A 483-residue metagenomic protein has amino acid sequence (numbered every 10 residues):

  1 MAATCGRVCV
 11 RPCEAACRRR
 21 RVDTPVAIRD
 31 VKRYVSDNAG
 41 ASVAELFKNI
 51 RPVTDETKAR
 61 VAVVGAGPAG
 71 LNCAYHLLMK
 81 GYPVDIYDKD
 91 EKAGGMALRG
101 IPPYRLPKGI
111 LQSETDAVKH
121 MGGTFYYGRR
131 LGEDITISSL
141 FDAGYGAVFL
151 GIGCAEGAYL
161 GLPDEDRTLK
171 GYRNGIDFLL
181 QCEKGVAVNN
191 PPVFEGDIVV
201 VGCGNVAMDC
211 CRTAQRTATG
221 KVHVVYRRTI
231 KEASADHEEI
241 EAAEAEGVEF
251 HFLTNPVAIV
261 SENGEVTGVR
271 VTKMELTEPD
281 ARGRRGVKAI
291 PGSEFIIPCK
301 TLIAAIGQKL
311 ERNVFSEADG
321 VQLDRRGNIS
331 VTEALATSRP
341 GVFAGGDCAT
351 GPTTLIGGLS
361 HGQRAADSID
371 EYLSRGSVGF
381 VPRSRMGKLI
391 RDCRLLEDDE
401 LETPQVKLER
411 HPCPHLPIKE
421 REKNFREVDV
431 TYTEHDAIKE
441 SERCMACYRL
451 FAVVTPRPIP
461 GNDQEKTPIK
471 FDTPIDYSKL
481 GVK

Functional and structural regions predicted by a protein language model:
M1-I50, K119, Y127, S139-E183 (+3 more regions): Glycine/serine-rich phosphate-binding loop and adjoining beta1-alpha1 elements at the start of nucleotide-handling
V35-T54, S113-E133, G157-T217, L323-P340: Glycine-rich dinucleotide-binding loop and its adjacent helix/turn
D55-V64, Q112-L162, A258-V266, R270 (+3 more regions): Feature captures the FAD/FMN-dependent oxidoreductase FAD-binding
R60-D85, A207-Q215: N-terminal Rossmann-like FAD-binding beta1-loop-alpha1 element of flavoenzymes
P83-I86, D90-M121, F125, C211-A258 (+1 more regions): Rossmann-like dinucleotide-binding cores of NAD(P)H-dependent redox enzymes
T168-E195, I259, P279-P352, L359 (+2 more regions): FAD-site-proximal beta/loop scaffold in flavoenzymes
C210, C348-G379: A conserved FAD-binding loop/helix module that cradles the flavin
A245-E246, N255-E265, T277, R364 (+2 more regions): Mid-to-C-terminal Rossmann-like scaffold of FAD/NAD(P)H-dependent oxidoreductases
